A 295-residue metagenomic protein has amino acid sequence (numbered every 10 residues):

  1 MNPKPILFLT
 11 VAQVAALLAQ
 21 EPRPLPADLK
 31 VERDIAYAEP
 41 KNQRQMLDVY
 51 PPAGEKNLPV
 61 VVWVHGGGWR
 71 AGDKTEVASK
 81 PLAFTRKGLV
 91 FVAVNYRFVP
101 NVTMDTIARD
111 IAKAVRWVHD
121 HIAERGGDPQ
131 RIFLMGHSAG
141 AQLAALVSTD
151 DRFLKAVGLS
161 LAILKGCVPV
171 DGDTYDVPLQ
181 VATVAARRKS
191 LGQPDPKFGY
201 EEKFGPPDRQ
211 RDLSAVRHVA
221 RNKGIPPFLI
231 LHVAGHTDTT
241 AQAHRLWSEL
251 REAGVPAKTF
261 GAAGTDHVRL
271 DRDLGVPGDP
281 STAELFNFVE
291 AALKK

Functional and structural regions predicted by a protein language model:
Q20-E55: N-terminal cap/lid segment of alpha/beta-hydrolase-fold proteins
E21-L25, P40, P178-R221: Mobile cap/lid helix-loop segments that gate and shape the active-site cleft of serine hydrolases
A36, G72-K80, V92-Q130, L274-G278: Catalytic nucleophile-loop/oxyanion-hole region of alpha/beta-hydrolase and closely related hydrolase-like folds
D48, L229-K295: C-terminal catalytic histidine-bearing segment of alpha/beta-hydrolase fold enzymes
N57-G67: Short beta-strand element of the alpha/beta-hydrolase
V60, T85-V92, R97: A fold-wide structural signal in alpha/beta-hydrolase
R116-T183: Primarily recognizes the serine-hydrolase "nucleophile elbow" in alpha/beta-hydrolase and SGNH/GDSL folds
